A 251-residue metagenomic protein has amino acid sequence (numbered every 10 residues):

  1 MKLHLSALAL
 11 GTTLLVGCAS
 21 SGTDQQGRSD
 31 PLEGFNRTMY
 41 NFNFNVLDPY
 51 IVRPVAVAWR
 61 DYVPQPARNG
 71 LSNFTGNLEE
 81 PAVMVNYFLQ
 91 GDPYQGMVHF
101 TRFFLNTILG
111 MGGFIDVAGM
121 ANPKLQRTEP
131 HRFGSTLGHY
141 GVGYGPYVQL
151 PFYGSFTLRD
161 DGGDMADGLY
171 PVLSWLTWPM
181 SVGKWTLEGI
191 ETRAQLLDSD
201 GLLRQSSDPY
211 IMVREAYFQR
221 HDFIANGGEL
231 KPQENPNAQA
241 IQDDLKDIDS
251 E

Functional and structural regions predicted by a protein language model:
M1-L5: Positively charged n-region of N-terminal signal peptides that target proteins for export
S6-V16: Bacterial N-terminal signal peptides
L14-F35: Bacterial Sec signal peptide processing site at the extreme N-terminus
P31-Q65: Post-signal-peptide N-terminal segment of Sec-exported extracytoplasmic proteins
L71-F74: Beta-rich strand-turn-strand
N77-L158: Mid-length scaffold segments of soluble, non-membrane domains
H131, S135-E251: A structured, mid-to-C-terminal "fold-capping" secondary-structure block
